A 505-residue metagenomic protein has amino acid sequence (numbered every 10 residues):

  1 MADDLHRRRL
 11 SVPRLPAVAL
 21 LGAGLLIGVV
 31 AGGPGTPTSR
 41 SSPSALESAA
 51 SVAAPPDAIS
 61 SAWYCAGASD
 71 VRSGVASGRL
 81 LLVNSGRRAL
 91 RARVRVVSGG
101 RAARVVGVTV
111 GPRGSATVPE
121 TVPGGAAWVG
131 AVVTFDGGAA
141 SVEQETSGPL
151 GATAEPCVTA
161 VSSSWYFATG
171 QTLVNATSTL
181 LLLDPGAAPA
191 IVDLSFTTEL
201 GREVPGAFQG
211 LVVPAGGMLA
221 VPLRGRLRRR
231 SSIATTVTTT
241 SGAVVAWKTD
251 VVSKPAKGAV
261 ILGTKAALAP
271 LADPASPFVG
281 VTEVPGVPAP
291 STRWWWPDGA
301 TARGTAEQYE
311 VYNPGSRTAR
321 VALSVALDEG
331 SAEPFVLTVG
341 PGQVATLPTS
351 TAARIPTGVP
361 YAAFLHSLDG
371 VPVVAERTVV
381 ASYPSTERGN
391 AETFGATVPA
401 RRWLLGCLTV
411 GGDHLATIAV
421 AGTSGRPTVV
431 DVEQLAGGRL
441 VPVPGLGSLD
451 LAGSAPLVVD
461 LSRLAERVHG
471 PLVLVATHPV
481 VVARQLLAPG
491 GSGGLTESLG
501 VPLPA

Functional and structural regions predicted by a protein language model:
M1-V12: Terminal targeting segments of Actinobacterial cell-envelope proteins
P13-P34, A92, A131-V133, T235-V237 (+5 more regions): Hydrophobic alpha-helical membrane segments, chiefly transmembrane helices and signal peptide h-regions, characterized
R14-G22, I27-R79, A140-L183, V244-P314 (+2 more regions): Conserved functional hotspot residues at active sites or interaction interfaces
S42, E47-S51, Y64, D70-G74 (+4 more regions): Post-signal-peptide, soluble extracytosolic/periplasmic N-terminal scaffold domains of envelope/secretory systems
A45-E47, G99-G130, R202-R230, E329-G358 (+2 more regions): Intrinsically disordered, low-complexity Pro/Gly/Ser/Thr-rich segments with frequent PxxP/GP/PP motifs and embedded
R79, V83-A102, L182-V204, T239-T240 (+3 more regions): Short acidic, flexible loop segments centered on an aromatic residue
T109-T153, P185, L219-G263, A352-S385 (+1 more regions): Hydrophobic, ordered structural segments
A220-T239, V251-V252, A259-L271, S276 (+6 more regions): Extended non-catalytic domains of envelope/secretory-pathway proteins
